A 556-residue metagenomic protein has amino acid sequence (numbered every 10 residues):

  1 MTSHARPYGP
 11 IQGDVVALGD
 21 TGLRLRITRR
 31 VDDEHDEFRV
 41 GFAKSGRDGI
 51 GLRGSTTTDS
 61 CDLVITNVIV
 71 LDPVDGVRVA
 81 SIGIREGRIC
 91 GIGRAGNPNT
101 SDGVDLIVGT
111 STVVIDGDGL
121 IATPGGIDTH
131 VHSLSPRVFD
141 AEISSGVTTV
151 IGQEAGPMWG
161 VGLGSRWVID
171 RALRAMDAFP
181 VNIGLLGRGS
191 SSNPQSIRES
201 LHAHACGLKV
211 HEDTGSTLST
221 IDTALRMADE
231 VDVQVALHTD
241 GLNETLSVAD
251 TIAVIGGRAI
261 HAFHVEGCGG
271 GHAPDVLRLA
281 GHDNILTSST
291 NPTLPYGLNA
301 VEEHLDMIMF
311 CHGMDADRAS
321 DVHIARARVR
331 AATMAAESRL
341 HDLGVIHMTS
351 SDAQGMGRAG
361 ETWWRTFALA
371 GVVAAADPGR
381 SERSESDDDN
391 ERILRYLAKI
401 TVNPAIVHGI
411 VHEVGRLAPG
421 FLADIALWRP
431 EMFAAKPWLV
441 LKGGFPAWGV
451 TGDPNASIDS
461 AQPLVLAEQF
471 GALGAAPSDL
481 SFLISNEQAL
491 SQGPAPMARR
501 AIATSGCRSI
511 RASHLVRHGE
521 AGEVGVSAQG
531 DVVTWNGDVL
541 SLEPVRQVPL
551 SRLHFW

Functional and structural regions predicted by a protein language model:
M1-G103, I143-T149, L225, R330-H347 (+1 more regions): Active-site microenvironment of metallo-dependent hydrolases
M1-G54, T110-A122, F139-V233, G257 (+1 more regions): Divalent-metal coordination cores built from histidine and acidic residues
V64, V113, G125-I127, V235 (+1 more regions): Residue-level marker for buried hydrophobic side chains located in beta-strands that build the well-ordered beta-sheet
P98-T110, D118: His/Asp/Glu-rich metal-coordinating catalytic cores of metallo-dependent phosphodiesterases/hydrolases acting on
L120-A141, T534-W535: Di-metal (Zn2+ and/or Mg2+/Mn2+) metal-binding site signature of metallo-dependent hydrolases with the MBL/beta-CASP
T123-H130, I151-E154, L186, A262-E266 (+2 more regions): Active-site neighborhood of phospho(di)ester-bond hydrolases with catalytic His/Asp-centered motifs
S133, A155-W159, G189, G241 (+1 more regions): Acidic, glycine-rich active-site loops and adjacent beta-strand->loop/helix elements that engage anionic groups
L208-L397, I406-H408, V414, A447-V450: Active-site core of metal-dependent hydrolases
